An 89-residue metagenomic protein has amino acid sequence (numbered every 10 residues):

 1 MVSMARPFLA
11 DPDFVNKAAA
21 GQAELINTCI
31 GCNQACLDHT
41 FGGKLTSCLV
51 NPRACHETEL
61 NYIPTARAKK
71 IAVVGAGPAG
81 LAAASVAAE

Functional and structural regions predicted by a protein language model:
M1-V74, P78-E89: Flavin-dependent oxidoreductase catalytic cores
